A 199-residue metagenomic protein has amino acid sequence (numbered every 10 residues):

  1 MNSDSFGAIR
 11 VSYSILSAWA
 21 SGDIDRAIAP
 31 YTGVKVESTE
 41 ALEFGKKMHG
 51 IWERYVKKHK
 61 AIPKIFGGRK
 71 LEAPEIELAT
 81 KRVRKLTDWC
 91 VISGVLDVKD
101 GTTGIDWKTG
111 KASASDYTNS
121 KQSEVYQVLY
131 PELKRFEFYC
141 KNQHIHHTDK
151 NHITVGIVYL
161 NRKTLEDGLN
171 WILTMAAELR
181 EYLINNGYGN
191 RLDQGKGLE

Functional and structural regions predicted by a protein language model:
M1-T102: Metal-dependent nuclease catalytic cores that hydrolyze phosphodiester bonds in DNA/RNA, characterized by
F6-V11, K57, L71-D88, Y130-E199: Metal-dependent nuclease catalytic regions and adjoining charged, substrate-binding loops involved in nucleic-acid end
I28, A112-S113, H144-T148: Short catalytic/ligand-binding loop motif for oxyanion handling, primarily in non-cytosolic enzymes, centered on
E43, T118-K121: A generic structural signal for residues located within well-ordered alpha-helices of large catalytic or ligand-binding
V91, D116-N119: Short glycine/proline-enriched turns and hinge-like loops at secondary-structure junctions
L96-W107, E132-F136: Conserved active-site beta-strand-loop modules that form the wall/rim of enzyme catalytic pockets and either contain
W107-D116: Short beta-strand-loop-alpha-helix junction that forms the active-site gateway of nucleic-acid-processing nucleases
S120-P131: An active-site-proximal "capping" alpha-helix that borders the catalytic cofactor pocket
